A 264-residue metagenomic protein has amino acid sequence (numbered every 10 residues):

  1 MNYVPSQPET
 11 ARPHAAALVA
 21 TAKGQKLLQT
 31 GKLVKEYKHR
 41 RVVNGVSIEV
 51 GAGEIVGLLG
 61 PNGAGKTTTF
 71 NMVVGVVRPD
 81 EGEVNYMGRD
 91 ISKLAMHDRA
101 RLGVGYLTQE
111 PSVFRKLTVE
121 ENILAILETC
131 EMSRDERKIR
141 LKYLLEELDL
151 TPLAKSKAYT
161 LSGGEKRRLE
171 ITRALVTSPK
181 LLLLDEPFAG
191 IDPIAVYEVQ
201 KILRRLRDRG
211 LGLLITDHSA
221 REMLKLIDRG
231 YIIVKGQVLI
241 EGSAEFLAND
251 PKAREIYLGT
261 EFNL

Functional and structural regions predicted by a protein language model:
L18, L124, D135-L153, Q200-R204: Conserved ABC ATPase "signature" region
L59-P61: The feature captures the beta-strand-to-loop junction immediately N-terminal to the Walker
V74: Helix-to-loop junction immediately C-terminal to a conserved catalytic motif
G82-R89, L102, R140: Conserved ABC transporter NBD signature motif
K157-L161, E165: Conserved ABC ATPase signature
S178: Conserved catalytic motifs of ABC-family nucleotide-binding domains
L182-E186: Catalytic Walker B motif of ABC-type/P-loop ATPase nucleotide-binding domains
